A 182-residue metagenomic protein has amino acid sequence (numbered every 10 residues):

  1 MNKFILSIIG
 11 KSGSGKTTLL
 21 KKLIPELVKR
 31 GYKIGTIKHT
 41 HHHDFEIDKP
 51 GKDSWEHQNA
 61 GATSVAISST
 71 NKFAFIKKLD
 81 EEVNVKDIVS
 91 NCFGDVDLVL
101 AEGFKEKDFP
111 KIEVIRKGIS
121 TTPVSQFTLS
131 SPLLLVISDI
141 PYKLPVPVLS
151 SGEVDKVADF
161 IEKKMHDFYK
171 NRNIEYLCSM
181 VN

Functional and structural regions predicted by a protein language model:
I8: Hydrophobic anchor at the beta1->P-loop junction of P-loop NTPases
S12: The conserved Walker
K16: Conserved lysine of the Walker
I24-L79: N-terminal phosphate/diphosphate-binding loop that engages ATP/GTP or pyrophosphate donors across diverse enzyme folds
K77-E106: Phosphate-binding/switch loop-helix module in NTP-utilizing enzymes
L98-D167: Phosphate/Mg2+-binding loops and adjacent switch elements in nucleotide/diphosphate-handling enzyme cores
Y169-N182: C-terminal-of-GTPase-core extension/linker across diverse P-loop GTPases
